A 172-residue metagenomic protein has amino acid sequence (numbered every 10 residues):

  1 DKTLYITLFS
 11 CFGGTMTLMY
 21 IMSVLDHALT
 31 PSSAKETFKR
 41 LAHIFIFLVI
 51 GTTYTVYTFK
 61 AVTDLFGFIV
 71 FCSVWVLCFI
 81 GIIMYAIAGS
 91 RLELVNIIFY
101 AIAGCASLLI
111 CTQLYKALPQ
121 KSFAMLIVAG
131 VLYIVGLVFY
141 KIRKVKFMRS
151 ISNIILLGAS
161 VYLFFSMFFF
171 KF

Functional and structural regions predicted by a protein language model:
D1-F172: Multi-pass alpha-helical transmembrane bundles in non-GPCR membrane proteins that perform intramembrane catalysis
